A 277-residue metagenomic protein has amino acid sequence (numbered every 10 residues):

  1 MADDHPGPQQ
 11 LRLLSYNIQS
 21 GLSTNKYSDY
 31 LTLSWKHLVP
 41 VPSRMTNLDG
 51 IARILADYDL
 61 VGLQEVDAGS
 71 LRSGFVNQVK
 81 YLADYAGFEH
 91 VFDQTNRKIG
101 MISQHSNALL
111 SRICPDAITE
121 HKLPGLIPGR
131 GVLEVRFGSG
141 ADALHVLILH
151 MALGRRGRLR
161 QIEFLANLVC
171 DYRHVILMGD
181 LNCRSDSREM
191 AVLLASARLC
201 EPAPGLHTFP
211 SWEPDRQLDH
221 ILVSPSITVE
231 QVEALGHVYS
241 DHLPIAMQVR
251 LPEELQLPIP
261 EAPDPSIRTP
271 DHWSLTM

Functional and structural regions predicted by a protein language model:
M1-Y85, K98-G100, E253-M277: N-terminal, active-site-proximal structural segment of metallo-dependent hydrolase catalytic domains
D3-L14, L22-N25, S111-D116, G129-I148 (+1 more regions): Beta-strand-turn-beta hairpins that frame and shape the catalytic cleft of phosphate-ester-processing enzymes
R12-N17, D49-S73, V135, H145-L149 (+4 more regions): Active-site beta-strand/loop signature of hydrolases that rely on acidic residues for catalysis
I18-G21, A68, K98-I99, I113-D116 (+4 more regions): Short, solvent-exposed loop/turn segments at secondary-structure junctions
S34-P40, V66-G69, T119-L123, L147-R155: Surface-exposed cleft-lining segments at the edges of enzyme active sites
S70-F75, E89-L109, P128, N182-A246: Active site of divalent-metal-dependent phosphoester/diester hydrolases
F75-K80, R160-A166: Charged helix-capping and loop-helix junction motifs
G87-H90, L147-L149, L193, E233 (+3 more regions): Membrane-proximal envelope and lipid/glycan-remodeling enzymes
